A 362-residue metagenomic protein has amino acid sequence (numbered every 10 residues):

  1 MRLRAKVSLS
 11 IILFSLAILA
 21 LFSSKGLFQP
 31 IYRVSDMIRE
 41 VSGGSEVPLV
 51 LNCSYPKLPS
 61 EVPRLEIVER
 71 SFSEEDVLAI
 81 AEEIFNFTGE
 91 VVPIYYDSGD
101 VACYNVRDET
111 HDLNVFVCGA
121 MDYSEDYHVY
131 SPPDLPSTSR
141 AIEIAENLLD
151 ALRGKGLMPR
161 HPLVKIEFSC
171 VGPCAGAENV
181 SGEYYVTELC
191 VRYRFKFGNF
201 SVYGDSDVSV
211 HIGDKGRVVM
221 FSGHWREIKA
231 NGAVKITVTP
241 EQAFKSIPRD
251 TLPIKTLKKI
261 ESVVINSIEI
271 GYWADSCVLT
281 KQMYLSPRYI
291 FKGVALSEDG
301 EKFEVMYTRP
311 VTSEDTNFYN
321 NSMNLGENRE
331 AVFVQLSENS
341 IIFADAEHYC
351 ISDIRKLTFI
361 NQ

Functional and structural regions predicted by a protein language model:
R2-S201, H224-V234, T312-Q362: Preferential activation on post-signal-peptide N-terminal prodomains/segments of secreted or lumenal proteins
D108, G213, C277, S297-D299 (+1 more regions): Acidic surface patches and DE-rich sequence motifs
A145, V210, F291: Conserved histidines in hydrophobic membrane contexts and catalytic metal-binding motifs
F197-N199, D214, A295-S297: Beta-strand elements of well-folded, non-transmembrane domains
S201-V208, S286-R288, K302-M306: Short, surface-exposed coil-to-beta transition loops
V210-S286: Charged, low-complexity helical/coil segments in non-catalytic cytosolic or luminal regions
P287-A295: A short beta-strand signature
V294-Y319: Ser/Thr/Pro-rich, low-complexity mucin-like regions that serve as glycosylated stalks/linkers or repetitive adhesive
